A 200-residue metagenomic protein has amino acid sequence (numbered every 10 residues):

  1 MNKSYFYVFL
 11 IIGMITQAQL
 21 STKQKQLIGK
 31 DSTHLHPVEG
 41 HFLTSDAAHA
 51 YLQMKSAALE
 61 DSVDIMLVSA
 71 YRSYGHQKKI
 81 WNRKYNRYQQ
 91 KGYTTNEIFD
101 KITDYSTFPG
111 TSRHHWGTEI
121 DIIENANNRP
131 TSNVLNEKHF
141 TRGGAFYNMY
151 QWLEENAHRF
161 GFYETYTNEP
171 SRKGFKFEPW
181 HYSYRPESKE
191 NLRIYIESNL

Functional and structural regions predicted by a protein language model:
S4-M14: Sec-dependent N-terminal signal peptides
M14-L200: Extracytoplasmic cell-surface/polysaccharide-interacting catalytic and binding patches
